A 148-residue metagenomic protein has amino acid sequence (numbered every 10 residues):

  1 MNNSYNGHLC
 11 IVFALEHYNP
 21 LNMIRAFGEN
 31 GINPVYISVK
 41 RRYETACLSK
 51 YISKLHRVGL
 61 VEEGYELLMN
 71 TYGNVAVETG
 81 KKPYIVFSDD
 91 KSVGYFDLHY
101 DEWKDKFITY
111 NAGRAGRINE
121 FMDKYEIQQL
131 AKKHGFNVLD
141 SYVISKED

Functional and structural regions predicted by a protein language model:
M1-R114, E147: ATP-binding N-terminal substructure of ATP-dependent carboxylate-amine bond-forming enzymes
I118-D148: Active-site nucleotide/adenylate-binding loops and adjacent lid/helix of ATP-dependent enzymes
